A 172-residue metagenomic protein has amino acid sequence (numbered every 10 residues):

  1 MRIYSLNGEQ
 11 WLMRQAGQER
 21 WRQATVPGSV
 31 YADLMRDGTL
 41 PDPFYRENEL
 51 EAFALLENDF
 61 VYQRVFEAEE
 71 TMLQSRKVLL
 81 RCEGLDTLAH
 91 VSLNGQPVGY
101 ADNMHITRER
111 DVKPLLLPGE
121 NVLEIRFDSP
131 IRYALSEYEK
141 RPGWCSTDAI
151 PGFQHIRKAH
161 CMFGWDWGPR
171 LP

Functional and structural regions predicted by a protein language model:
R2-G17, S29-G38, A52, E57-P172: Accessory beta-strand-rich segments of carbohydrate-active enzymes
R22-P27: Solvent-exposed adhesion/ligand-recognition segments of exported proteins
P43-F53: N-terminal glycine-rich cofactor-binding segment
